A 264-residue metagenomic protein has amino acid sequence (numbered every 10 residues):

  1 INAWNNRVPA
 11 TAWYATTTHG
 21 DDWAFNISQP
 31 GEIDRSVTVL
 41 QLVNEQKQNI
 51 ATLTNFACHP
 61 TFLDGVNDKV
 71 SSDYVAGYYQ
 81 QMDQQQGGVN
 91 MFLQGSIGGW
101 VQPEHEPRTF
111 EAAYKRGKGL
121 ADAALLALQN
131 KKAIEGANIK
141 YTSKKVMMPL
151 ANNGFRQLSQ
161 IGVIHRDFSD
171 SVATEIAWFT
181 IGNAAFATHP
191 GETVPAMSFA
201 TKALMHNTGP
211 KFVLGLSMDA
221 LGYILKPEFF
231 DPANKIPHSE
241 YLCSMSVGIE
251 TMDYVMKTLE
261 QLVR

Functional and structural regions predicted by a protein language model:
I1-R264: Non-catalytic substrate/cofactor recognition surfaces at enzyme active-site rims
